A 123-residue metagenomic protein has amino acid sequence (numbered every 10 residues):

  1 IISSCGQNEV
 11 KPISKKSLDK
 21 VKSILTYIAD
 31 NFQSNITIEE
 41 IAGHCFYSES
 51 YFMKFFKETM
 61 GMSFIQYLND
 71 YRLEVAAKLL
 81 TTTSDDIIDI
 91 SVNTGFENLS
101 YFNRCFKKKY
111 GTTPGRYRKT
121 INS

Functional and structural regions predicted by a protein language model:
I1-I2, L25, M53: Hydrophobic alpha-helical core bundles mediating ligand binding, dimerization, or RNAP-core interactions
I1-P12, K16-D19: An amphipathic alpha-helical interaction segment
K22-D30, N35-E39, E58-N103, K119-S123: Terminal helix-turn-helix DNA-binding modules in bacterial transcription factors
E40-E49, M53: Helix-turn-helix
H44-C45, T94-G95, F106: Core residues of bacterial helix-turn-helix
F64, T113-P114: Proline-centered helix-kink/hinge sites
